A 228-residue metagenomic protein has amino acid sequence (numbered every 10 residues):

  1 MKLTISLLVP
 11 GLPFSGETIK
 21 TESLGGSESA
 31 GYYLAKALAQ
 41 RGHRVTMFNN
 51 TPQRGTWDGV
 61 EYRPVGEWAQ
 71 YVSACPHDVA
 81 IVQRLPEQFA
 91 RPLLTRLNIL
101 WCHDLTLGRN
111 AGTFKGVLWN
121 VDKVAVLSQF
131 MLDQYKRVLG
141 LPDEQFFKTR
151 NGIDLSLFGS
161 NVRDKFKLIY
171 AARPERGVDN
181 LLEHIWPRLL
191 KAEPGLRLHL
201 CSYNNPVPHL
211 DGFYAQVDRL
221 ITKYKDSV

Functional and structural regions predicted by a protein language model:
M1-N49: N-terminal subdomain of nucleotide-sugar transferases
S6, P76-R84, A90-G108, K123-V126 (+1 more regions): Active-site proximal beta-strand in glycosyltransferases
R41-I81, A90: Active-site donor-binding segments of glycosyltransferases and PAPS-dependent sulfotransferases
W57-E67, L94-C102, W119-K123, S227-V228: Active-site regions of enzymes building and remodeling cell-envelope glycoconjugates
R91-T95, K115-N120, L141, L190-K191: Short, conserved loop/helix-junction motifs that constitute active-site signature segments in enzyme catalytic cores
L105-V124, D218-I221: Membrane-proximal helix-turn-helix segments that form the acceptor-binding/catalytic region of lipid-linked
F130, G152: Carbohydrate-associated surface elements
L155-L157, V162-S227: Conserved catalytic-core segment of nucleotide-activated headgroup transferases in glycan assembly
